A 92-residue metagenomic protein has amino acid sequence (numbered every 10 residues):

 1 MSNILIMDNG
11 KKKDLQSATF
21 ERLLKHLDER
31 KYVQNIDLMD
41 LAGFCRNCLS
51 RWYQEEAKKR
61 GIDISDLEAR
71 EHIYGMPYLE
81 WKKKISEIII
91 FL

Functional and structural regions predicted by a protein language model:
S2-L92: Domain-level signature for proteins that mediate thiol-based redox and metal-cofactor handling
